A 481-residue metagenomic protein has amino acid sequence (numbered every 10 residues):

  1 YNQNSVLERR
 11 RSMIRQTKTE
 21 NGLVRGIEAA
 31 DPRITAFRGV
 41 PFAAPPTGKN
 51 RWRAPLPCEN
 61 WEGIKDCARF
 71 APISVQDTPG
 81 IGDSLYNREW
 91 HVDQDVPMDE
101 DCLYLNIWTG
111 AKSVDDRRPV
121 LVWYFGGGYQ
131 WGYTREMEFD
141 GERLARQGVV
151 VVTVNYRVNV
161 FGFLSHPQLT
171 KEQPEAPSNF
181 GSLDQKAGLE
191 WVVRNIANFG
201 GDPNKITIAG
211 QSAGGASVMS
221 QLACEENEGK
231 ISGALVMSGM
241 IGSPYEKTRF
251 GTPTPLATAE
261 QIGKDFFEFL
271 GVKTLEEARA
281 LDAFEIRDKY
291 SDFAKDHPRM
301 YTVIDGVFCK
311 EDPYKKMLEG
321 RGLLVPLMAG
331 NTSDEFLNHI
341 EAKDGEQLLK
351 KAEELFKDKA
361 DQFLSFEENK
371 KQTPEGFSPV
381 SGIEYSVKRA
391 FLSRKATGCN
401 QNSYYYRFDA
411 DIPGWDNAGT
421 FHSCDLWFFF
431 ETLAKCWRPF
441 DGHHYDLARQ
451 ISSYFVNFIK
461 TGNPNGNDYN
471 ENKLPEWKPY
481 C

Functional and structural regions predicted by a protein language model:
Y1-S12: Short, Lys/Arg-enriched N-terminal segments with co-localized hydrophobic residues within the first ~10-30 amino acids
S12-N179, P203, D296, F440-I451 (+1 more regions): Non-catalytic accessory segments of hydrolases
G80-I81, R389-C481: Mobile gating loops/cap/lid regions near enzyme active sites that modulate substrate access
H91-D95, P174-N179, E246-T254, N369-I383 (+5 more regions): Active-site rim elements
E175-A197, A257-Q261: Alpha/beta-hydrolase active-site loop
R194, S220-A223, E228, G233 (+2 more regions): Substrate-access "cap/lid" subdomains that shape and gate the entrance to catalytic or ligand-binding pockets
G200-Q211: Alpha/beta-hydrolase fold nucleophile elbow
G210-S220: Glycine-rich nucleophile elbow surrounding the catalytic serine of serine-hydrolase chemistry
